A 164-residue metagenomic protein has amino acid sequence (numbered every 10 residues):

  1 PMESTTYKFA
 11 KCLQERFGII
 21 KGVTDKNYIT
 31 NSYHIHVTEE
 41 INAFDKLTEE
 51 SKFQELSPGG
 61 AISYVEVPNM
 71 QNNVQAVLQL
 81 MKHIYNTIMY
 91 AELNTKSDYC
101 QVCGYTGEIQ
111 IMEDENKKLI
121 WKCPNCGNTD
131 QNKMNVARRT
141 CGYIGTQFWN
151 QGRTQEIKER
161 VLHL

Functional and structural regions predicted by a protein language model:
P1-L164: Long, C-terminal-biased catalytic regions of enzyme "large/alpha" subunits
